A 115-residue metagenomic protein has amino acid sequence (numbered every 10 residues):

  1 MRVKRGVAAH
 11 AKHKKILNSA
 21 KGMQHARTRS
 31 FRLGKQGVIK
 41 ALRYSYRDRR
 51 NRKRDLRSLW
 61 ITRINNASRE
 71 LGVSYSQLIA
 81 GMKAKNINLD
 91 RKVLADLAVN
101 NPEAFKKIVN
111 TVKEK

Functional and structural regions predicted by a protein language model:
M1-T62, N66, E103-K115: Intrinsically disordered, Lys/Arg-rich N-terminal extensions and targeting peptides of nucleic-acid-associated proteins
Q24-R27, L71, N86-I87, N101: Flexible interhelical turns and helix-capping residues at alpha-helix boundaries within structured domains
R57-N88: Mid-chain, well-packed structural core segment of small domains
K83-A84, V99, K113: Short amphipathic alpha-helical surface patches that mediate protein-protein
N88-I108: C-terminal structural segments of small proteins and small subunits
